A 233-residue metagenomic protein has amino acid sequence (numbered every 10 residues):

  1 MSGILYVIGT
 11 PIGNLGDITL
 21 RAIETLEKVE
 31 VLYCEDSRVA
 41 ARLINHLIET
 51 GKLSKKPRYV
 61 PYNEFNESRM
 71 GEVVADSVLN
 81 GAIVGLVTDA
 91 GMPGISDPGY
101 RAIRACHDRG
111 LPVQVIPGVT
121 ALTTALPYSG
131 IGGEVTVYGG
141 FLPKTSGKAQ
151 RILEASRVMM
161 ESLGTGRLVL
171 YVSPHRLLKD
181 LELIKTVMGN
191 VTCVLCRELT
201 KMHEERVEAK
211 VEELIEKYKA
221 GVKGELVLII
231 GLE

Functional and structural regions predicted by a protein language model:
M1-N63: Glycine-rich, flexible N-terminal cofactor/catalytic loop recognition
S2, R58, L79-I83, E161-E233: A contiguous loop/helix-start segment that scaffolds small-molecule binding in enzyme catalytic cores
P11-L15, D89-P93, P174-R176, K201 (+1 more regions): Short glycine-rich anion-binding loops that position phosphate/pyrophosphate groups of nucleotides and phosphorylated
C34, V115-G118, L170, L195: General beta-strand structural signal in soluble alpha/beta enzymes
C34-E35, G85-G91, R167-V172: Acidic beta-strand-to-loop metal/phosphate-binding motif
V60-S68, F141-S146: Conserved helicase motor
N63-I116, T120: Glycine/small-residue-rich loop that forms an oxyanion/phosphate-binding "nest" at active or ligand-binding sites
D97, R101-M159: Class I SAM-dependent methyltransferase SAM-binding "motif I" and its flanking Rossmann-like core
